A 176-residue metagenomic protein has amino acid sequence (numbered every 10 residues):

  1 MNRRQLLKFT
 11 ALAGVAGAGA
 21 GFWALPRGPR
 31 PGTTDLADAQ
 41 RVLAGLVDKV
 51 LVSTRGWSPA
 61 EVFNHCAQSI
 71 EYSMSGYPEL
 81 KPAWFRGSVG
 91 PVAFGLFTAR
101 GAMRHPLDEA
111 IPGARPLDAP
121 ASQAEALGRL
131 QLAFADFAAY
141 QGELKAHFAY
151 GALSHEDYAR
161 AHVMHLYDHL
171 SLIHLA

Functional and structural regions predicted by a protein language model:
M1-G14: N-terminal secretory signal peptides and thylakoid transit peptides that target proteins across membranes
A20-T54: C-terminal segment of N-terminal export signals and the immediately downstream linker at the start of the mature
W23-L25, G76-R129, F137: Short, helix-capping/interhelical loops that line the mouth of catalytic, cofactor-, or ligand-binding pockets
L36, Q40, L46, I111-S122 (+1 more regions): Globin-like tetrapyrrole-binding proteins
L36, R55-P59, Q123: Solvent-exposed, acidic/flexible segments
V50-T98, A146-A176: Short, contiguous alpha-helical
